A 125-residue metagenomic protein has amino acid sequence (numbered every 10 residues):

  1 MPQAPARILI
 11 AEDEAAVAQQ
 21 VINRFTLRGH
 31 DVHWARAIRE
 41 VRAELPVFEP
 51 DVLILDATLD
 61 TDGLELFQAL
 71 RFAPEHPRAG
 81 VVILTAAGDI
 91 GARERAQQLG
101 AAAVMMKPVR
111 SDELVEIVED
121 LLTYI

Functional and structural regions predicted by a protein language model:
M1-L9, D13-A15, I22, R39 (+1 more regions): Non-catalytic signal-transmission and effector/linker regions of two-component phosphorelay proteins
A15-H33: Two-component/phosphorelay signaling modules centered on CheY-like receiver
W34-V52, L59: Acidic, metal-coordinating helix/loop segments flanking the phosphotransfer/catalytic sites of two-component signaling
E49-D51, E75-G80: His-Asp phosphorelay/catalytic-motif detector in bacterial-type signaling
L55-L70: Conserved phosphotransfer microenvironments
E65, G88-M105, E116, D120: Alpha4 helix (beta4-alpha4-beta5 surface) of REC/receiver domains from two-component response regulators
